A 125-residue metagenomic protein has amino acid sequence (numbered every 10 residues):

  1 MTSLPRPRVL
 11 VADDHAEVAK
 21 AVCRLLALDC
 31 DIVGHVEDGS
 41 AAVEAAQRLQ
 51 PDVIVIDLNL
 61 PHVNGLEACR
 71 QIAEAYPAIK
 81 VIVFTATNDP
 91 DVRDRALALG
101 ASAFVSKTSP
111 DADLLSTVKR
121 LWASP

Functional and structural regions predicted by a protein language model:
A12-D13, V36, I54: Conserved sequence signature across two-component system core domains
A16-G34: Two-component/phosphorelay signaling modules centered on CheY-like receiver
D38-A41, N64-E67: Acidic catalytic/metal-coordinating carboxylates
L49-V55, L60: Active-site beta3 strand of CheY-like receiver
P61, D89: The feature encodes the CheY-like receiver
D91, S109-K119: C-terminal output helix
